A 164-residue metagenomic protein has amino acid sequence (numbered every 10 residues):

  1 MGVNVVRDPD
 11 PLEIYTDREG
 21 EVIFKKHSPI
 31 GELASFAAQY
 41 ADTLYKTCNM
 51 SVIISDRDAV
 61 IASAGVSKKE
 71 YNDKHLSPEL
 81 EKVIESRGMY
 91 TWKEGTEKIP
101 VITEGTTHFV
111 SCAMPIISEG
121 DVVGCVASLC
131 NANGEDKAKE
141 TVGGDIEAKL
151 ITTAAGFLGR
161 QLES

Functional and structural regions predicted by a protein language model:
M1-V6: Short beta-strand-centered segments at strand-helix junctions
Y15-H27: Short, basic amphipathic alpha-helical segments that act as recognition/interaction helices in nucleic-acid-binding
I30-E32, A38-G105: Structured interaction and signal-relay segments at domain junctions
G31-T43, K74-K82, L129-S164: Juxtadomain coupling helices with adjacent low-complexity linkers
N49, C125, E163-S164: Cytosolic nucleotide-utilizing catalytic cores of signal-transduction proteins
T91-E147, I151-A154: Sensory/regulatory domains in signal-transduction proteins
